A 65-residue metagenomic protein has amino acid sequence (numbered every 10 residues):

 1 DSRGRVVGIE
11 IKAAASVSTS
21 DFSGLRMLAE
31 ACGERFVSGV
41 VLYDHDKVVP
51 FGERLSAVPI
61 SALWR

Functional and structural regions predicted by a protein language model:
D1-R65: A cross-kingdom feature that marks ATP-driven nucleic-acid transaction machinery
